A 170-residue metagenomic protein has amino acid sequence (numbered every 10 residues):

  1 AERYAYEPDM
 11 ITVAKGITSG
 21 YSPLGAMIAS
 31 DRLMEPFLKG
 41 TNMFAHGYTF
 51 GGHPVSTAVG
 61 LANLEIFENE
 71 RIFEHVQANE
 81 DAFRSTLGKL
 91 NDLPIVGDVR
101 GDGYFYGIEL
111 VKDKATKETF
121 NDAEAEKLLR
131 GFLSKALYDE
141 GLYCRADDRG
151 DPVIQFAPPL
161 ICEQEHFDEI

Functional and structural regions predicted by a protein language model:
A1-I170: Conserved N-terminal phosphate-binding loop of PLP-dependent enzymes in the Aspartate aminotransferase
